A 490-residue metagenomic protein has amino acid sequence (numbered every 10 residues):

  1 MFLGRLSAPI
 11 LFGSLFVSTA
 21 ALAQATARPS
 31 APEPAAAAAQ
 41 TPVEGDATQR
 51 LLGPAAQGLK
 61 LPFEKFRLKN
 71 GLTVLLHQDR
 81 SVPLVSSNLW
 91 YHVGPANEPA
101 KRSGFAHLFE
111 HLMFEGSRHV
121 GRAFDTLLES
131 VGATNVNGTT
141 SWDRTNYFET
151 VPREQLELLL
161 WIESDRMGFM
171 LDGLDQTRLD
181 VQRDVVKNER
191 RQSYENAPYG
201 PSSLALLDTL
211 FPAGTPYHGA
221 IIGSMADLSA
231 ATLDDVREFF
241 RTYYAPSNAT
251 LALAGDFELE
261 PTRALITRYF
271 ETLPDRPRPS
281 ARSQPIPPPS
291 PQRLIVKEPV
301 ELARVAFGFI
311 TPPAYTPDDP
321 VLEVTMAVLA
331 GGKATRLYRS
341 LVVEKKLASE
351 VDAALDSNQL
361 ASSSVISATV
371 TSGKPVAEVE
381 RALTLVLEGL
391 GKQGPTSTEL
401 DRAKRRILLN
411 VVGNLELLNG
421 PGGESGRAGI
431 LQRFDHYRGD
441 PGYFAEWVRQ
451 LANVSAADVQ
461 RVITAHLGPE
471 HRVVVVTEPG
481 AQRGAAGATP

Functional and structural regions predicted by a protein language model:
M1-G4: N-terminal secretory signal peptides that target proteins for export/translocation
S7-A20: Bacterial N-terminal signal peptides
Q24-T26: Boundary of Sec targeting at the N-terminus
P29, E33-T41, L171, A213 (+6 more regions): An aromatic/glycine/proline-enriched structural segment found at the starts of mature extracellular/organellar domains
P42, D46-E64, A205-A249, A281-P285 (+3 more regions): Histidine-acidic residue clusters that define the catalytic metal-binding segment of zinc metallopeptidase domains
E44-P95: Mature N-terminal segment immediately following signal peptide/propeptide cleavage in secreted/periplasmic
H77, V82-E98, G104-L108, R122-F169 (+6 more regions): M16 family metallopeptidases and their MPP-like homologs
S103-S117: Active-site SXXK
